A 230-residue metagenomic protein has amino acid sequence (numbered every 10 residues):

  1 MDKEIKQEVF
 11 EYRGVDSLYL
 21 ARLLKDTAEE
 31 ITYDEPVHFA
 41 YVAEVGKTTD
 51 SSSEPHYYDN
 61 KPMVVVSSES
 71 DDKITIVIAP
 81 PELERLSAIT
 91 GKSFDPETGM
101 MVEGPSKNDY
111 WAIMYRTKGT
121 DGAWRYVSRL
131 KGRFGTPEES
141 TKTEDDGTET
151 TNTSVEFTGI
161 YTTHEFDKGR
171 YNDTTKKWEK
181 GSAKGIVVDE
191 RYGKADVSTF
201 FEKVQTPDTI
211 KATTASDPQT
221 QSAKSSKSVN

Functional and structural regions predicted by a protein language model:
M1-V45, D217, Q221, S226: Polar/acidic, low-complexity leader/linker segments enriched in S/T/G and N/D
Y41, T48-D59: N-terminal "mature-chain" segments and other terminal, solvent-exposed stretches
S53, K61-L86, E149-T162: Oligomerization/assembly interface segments of phage tail-like spikes and tubes
N60-V66, G99-E103, E139-D146: Catalytic micro-motifs at enzyme active sites that drive phosphoryl/nucleotidyl and oxygen chemistry
I78-E82, T117-D121, R133-T136, G159-T163: Beta-strand elements of well-folded, non-transmembrane domains
P81-G104: Charged, amphipathic alpha-helical segments
G104-K142: Short helix-loop boundary/capping segments
G132-N230: Mixed-charge, glycine-accented linear interaction segment located at domain edges/termini
